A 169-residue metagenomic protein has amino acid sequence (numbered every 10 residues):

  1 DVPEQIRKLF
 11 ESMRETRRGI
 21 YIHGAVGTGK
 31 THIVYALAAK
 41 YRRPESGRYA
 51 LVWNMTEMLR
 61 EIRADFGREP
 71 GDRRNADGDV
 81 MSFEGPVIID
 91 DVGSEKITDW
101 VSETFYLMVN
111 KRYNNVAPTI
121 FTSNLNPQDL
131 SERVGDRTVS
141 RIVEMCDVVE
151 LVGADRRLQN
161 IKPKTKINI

Functional and structural regions predicted by a protein language model:
D1-I20: Pre-Walker A (pre-P-loop) alpha-helix and adjacent loop at the N terminus of AAA/AAA+ ATPase modules, a conserved
P3, R42-F83: Short glycine-rich substrate-engagement loop in P-loop NTPases that contacts/grips substrate
M13, R43-E45, G78-S82, N110-N115 (+1 more regions): Conserved catalytic network of the ASCE P-loop NTPase/AAA+ motor domain
R17-Y35: Walker A/P-loop nucleotide-binding motif
H32-S46: P-loop NTPase Walker A phosphate-binding motif
R48-Y49, F83-P86, N115-F121: Loop/turn-to-beta-strand initiation segments
M58-D65, V92-I169: Replace "adjacent to P-loop NTPase cores in ATP/GTP-dependent enzymes" with "adjacent to NTP-binding cores
